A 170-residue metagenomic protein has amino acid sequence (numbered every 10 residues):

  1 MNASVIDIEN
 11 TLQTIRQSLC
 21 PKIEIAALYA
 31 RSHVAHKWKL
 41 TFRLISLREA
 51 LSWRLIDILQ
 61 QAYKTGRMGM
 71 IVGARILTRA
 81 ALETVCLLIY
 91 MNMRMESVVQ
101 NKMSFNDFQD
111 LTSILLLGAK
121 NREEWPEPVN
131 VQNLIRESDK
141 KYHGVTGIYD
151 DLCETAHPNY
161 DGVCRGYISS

Functional and structural regions predicted by a protein language model:
M1-L51: N-terminal, Lys/Arg-enriched amphipathic/low-complexity engagement segments that precede the first folded domain
I6, Q13, Q17-C20, W53-I56 (+5 more regions): Generic structural signal for well-ordered, non-transmembrane alpha-helical segments in soluble/cytosolic regions
S32-E49, R67-I71, I76-Y149, P158: Short non-catalytic regulatory patches outside canonical folded cores
L55-I71: A long, hydrophobic alpha-helical segment
V72, D151, T155-S170: Charge-enriched, short contiguous segments at helix-coil
